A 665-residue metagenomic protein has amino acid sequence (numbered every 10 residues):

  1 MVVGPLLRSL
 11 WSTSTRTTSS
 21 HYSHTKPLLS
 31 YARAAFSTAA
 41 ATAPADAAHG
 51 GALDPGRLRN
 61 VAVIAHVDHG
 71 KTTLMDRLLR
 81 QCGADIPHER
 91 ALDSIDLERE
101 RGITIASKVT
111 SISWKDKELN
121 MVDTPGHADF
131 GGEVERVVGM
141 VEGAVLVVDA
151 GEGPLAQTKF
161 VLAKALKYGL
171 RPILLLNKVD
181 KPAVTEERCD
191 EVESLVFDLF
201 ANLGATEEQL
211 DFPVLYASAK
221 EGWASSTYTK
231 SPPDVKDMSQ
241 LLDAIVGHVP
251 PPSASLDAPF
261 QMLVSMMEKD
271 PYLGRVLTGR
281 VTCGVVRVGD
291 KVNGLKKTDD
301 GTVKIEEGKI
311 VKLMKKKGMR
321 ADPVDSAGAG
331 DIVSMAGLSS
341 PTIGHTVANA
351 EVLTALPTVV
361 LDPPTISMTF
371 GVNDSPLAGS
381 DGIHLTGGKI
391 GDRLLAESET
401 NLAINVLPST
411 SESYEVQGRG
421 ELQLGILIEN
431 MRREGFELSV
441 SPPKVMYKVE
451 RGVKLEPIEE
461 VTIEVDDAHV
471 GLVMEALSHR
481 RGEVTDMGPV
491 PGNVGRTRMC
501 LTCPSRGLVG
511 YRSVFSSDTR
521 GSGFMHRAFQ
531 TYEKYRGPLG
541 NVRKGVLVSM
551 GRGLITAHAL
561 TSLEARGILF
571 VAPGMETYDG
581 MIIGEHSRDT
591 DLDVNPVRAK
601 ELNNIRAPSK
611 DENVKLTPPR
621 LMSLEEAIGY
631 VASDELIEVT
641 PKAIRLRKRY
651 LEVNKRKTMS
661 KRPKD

Functional and structural regions predicted by a protein language model:
V2-D665: Structural and coupling elements of P-loop NTPases
